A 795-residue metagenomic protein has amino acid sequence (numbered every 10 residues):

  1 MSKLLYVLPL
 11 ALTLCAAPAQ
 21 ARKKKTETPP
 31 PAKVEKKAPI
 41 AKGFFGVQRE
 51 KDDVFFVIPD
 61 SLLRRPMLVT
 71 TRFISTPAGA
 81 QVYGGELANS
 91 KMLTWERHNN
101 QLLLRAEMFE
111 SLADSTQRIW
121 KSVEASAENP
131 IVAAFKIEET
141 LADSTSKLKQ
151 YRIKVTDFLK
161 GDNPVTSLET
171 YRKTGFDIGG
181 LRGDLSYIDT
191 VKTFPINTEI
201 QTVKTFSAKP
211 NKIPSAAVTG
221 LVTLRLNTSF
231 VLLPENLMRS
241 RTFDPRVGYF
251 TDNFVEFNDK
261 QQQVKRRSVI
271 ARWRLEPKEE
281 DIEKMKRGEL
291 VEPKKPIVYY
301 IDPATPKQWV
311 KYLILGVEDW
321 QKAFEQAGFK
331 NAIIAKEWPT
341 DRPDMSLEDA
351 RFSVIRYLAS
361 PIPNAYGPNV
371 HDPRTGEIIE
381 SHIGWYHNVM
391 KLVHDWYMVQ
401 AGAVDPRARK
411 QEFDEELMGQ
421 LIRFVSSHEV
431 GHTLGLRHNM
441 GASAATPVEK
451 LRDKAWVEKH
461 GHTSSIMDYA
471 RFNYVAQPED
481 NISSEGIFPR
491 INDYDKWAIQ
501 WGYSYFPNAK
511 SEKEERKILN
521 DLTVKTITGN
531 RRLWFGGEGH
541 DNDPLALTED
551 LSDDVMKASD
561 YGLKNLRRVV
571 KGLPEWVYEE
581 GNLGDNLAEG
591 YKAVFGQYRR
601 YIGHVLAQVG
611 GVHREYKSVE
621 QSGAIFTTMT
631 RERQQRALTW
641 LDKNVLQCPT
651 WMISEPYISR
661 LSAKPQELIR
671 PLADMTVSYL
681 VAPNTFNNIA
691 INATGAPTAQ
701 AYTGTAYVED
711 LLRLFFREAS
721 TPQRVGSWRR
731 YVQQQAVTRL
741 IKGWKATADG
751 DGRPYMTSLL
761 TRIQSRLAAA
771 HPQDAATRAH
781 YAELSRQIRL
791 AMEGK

Functional and structural regions predicted by a protein language model:
M1-K23: Bacterial Sec-dependent N-terminal signal peptides
R22-V54, I58-T305, W338-L392, Y397-D414 (+6 more regions): Auxiliary tRNA-acceptor-end handling modules of aminoacyl-tRNA synthetases
L63, Q308-A332: Zn2+-dependent metallopeptidase catalytic core
K311-E318, K322, F424, G596 (+2 more regions): Solvent-exposed, polar/charged alpha-helical surfaces in well-ordered, non-transmembrane soluble domains, broadly
E318-F329, G431-H432, L436, F472 (+1 more regions): Sec-exported extracytoplasmic/periplasmic mature domains
E337-L358, Q420-Q477: The catalytic-center signature of Zn2+-dependent metalloproteases
Y366, H371, E377-W385, S426-L434 (+4 more regions): Extended catalytic-interface subdomain
S443-K795: Conserved catalytic/binding loops enriched for acidic/polar residues
